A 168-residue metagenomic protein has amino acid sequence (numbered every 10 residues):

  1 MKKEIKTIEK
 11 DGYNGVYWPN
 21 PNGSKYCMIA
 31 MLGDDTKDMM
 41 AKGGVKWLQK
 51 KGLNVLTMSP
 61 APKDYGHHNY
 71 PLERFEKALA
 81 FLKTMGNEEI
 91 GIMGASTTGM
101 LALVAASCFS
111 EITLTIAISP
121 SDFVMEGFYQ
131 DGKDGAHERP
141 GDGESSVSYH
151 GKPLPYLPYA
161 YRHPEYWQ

Functional and structural regions predicted by a protein language model:
M1-Y26: N-terminal cap/lid segment of alpha/beta-hydrolase-fold proteins
K25, M31-K37: Active-site glycine-rich loops that stabilize anionic/oxyanionic intermediates across multiple enzyme folds
D34, N54, M58-D64, S121: Short beta-to-alpha linker loops that shape the active-site pocket of alpha/beta-hydrolase fold enzymes
D35-K37, A80-W167: Primarily recognizes the serine-hydrolase "nucleophile elbow" in alpha/beta-hydrolase and SGNH/GDSL folds
M40-T57: Short amphipathic alpha-helix adjacent to the substrate-entry channel of hydrolases
W47-Q49, R74, A106-E111: Short, surface-exposed basic-aromatic patches at helix termini and helix-loop junctions that form
S59-G91: Catalytic nucleophile-loop/oxyanion-hole region of alpha/beta-hydrolase and closely related hydrolase-like folds
